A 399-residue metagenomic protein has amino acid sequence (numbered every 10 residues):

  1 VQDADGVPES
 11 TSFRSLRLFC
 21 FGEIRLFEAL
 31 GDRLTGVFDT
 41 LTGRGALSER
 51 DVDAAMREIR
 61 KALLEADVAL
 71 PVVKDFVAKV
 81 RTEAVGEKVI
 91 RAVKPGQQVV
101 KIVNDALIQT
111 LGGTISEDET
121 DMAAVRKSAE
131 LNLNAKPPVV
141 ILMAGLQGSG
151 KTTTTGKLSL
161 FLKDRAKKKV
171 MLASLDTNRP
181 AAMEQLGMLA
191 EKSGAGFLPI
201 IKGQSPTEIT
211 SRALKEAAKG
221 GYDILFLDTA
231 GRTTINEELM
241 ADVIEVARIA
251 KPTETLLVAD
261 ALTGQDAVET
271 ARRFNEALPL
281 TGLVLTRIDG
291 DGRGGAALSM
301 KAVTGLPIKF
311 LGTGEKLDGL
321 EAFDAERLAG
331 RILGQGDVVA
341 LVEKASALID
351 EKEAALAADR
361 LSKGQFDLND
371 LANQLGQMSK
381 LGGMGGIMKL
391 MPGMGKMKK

Functional and structural regions predicted by a protein language model:
V7-R25: Short, Lys/Arg-enriched N-terminal segments with co-localized hydrophobic residues within the first ~10-30 amino acids
F27-R44, T229, R327-K399: Long amphipathic alpha-helical segments used for membrane anchoring, targeting, substrate engagement, or oligomerization
A29-T177, A182-G203, I209-T229: Primarily NTPase-proximal linker/entry elements flanking Walker-type ATP/GTP-binding cores
I200-Q204, V258-A261: Short beta->alpha junction loops
S211, Y222, T234, E238-R248 (+1 more regions): Conserved phosphate-handling catalytic cores of large alpha/beta enzymes
